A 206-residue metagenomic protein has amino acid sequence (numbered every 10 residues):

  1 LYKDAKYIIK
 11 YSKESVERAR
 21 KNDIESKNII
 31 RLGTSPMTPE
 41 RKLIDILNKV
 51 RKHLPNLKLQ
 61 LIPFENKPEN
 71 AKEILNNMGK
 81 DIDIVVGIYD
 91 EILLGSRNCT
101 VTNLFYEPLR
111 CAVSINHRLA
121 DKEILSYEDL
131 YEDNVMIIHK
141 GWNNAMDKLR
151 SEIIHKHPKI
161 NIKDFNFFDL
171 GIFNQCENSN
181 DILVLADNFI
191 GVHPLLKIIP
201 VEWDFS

Functional and structural regions predicted by a protein language model:
L1-Y11: Basic, amphipathic "hinge/linker" alpha-helix immediately C-terminal to the N-terminal HTH DNA-binding motif
I9-G33, T100: Short helix-loop hinge/linker segments at domain boundaries
D23-I24, S96-L109, V113-V135: Flexible hinge/capping segments at coil-to-helix
K27-L93: Central regulatory/effector-binding core of bacterial HTH transcription factors
I46-P55, A145-I162: Ligand-binding cleft/hinge of the Venus flytrap
N76-G87, L109, C176-V184: Alpha-to-beta junction loops
S96-T102, E107, G171-S206: Beta-alpha-beta core module
Y127, E132-H157: Secondary-structure junction motif
